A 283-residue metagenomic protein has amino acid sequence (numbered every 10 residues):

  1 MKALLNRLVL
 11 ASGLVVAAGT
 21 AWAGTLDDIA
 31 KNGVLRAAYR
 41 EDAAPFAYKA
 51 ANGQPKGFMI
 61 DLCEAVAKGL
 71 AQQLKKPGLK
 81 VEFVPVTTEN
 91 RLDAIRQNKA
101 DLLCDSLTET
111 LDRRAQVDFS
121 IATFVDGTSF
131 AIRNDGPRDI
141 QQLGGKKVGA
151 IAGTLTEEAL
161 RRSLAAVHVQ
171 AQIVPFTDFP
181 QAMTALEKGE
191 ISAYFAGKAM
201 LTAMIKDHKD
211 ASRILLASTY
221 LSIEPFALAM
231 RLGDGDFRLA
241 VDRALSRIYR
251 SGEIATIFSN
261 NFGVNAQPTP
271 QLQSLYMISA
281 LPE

Functional and structural regions predicted by a protein language model:
G19-A23: Sec/Tat signal peptide C-region and signal peptidase I cleavage site
G24-L103, S251: Extracytoplasmic small-molecule ligand-binding "clamshell" domains of the periplasmic binding protein/Venus flytrap
Y39-A43, V84-E89, N98-T110, I151-L155 (+4 more regions): Beta->alpha turn/N-cap motifs
E41-D42, F124-N134, K198, I205-L245 (+1 more regions): Periplasmic-binding protein-like
E41-P45, P55-Q72, L107-T108, D126-D178 (+1 more regions): Bilobed "Venus flytrap"/periplasmic-binding protein-like clamshell domains and structurally analogous long
I60-L70, N134-P137, Q141-Q142, K146-G149 (+3 more regions): Extended ligand-binding regions for polar small-molecule ligands
E64, K68, K75-Q142, I278-E283: Acidic, polar ligand-binding/catalytic clefts
N90, C104-Q116, A159-L164, E187-K188 (+2 more regions): A ligand-binding cleft/hinge motif common to bilobed small-molecule-binding domains
